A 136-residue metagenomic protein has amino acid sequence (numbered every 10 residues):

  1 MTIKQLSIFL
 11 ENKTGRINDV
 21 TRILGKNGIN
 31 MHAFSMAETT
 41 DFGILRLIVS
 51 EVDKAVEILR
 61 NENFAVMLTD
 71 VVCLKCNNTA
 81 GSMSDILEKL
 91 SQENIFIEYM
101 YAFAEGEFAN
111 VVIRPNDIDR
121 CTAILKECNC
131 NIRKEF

Functional and structural regions predicted by a protein language model:
M1-F136: A conserved regulatory-domain signal marking ACT and ACT-like small-molecule sensing domains and adjacent regulatory
